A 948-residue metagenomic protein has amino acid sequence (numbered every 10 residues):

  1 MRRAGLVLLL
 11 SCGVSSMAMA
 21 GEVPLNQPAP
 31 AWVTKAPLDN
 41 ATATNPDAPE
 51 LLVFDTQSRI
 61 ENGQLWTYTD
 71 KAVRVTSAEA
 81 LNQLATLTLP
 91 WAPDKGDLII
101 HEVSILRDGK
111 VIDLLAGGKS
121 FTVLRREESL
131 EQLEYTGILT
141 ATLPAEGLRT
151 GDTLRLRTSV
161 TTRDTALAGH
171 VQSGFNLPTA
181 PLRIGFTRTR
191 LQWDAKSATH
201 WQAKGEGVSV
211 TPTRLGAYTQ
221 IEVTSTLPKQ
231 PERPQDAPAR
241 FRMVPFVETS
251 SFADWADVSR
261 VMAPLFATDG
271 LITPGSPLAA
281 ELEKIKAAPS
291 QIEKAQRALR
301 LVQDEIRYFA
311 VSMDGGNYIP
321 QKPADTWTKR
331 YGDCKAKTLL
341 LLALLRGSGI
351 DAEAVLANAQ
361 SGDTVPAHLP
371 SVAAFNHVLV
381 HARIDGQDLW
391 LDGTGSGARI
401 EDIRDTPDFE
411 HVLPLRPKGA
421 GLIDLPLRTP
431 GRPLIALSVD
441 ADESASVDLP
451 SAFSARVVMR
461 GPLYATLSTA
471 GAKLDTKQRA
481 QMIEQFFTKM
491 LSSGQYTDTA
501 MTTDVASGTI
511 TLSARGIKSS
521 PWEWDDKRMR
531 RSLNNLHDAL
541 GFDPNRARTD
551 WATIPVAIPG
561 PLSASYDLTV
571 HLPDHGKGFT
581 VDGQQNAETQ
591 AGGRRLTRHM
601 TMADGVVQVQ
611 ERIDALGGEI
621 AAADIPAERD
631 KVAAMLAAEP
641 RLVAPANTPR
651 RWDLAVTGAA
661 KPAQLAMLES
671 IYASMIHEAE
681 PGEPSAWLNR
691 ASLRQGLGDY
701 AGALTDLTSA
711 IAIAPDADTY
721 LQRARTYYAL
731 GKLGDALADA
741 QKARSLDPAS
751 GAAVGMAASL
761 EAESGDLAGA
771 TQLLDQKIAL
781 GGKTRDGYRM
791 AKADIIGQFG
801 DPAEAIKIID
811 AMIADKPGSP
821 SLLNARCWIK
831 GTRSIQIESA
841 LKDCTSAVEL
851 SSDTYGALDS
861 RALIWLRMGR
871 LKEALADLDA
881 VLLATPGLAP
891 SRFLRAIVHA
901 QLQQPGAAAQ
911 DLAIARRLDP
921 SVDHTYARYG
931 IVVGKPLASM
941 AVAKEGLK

Functional and structural regions predicted by a protein language model:
A20-G696, A703, S709, R725: A sensor for short, sequence-defined functional sites
E678-A679, A712-I713, L746, L780-G781 (+4 more regions): Structural marker of alpha-solenoid helical repeat scaffolds
N689, Q722, M756, A791 (+4 more regions): Canonical tetratricopeptide repeat
S692, R725, S759, D794 (+3 more regions): Residue-level recognition of tetratricopeptide repeat
G696, A729-L730, E763-S764, Q798 (+4 more regions): Register position in tetratricopeptide repeats
G906-K948: Terminal, low-structured helical/coil segments at or just beyond the last alpha-helical repeat
